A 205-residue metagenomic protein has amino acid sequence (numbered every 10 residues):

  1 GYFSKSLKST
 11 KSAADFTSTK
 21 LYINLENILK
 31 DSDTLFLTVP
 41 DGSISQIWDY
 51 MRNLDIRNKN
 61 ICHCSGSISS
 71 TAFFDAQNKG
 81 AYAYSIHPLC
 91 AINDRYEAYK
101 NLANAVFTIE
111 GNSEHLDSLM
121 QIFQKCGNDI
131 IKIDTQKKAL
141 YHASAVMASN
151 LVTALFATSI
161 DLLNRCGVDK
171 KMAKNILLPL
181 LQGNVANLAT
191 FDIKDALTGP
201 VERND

Functional and structural regions predicted by a protein language model:
G1, L21-I23, K132: A structural preference for short, hydrophobic beta-strand core positions in alpha/beta folds
F3-L7: N-terminal Rossmann-fold cofactor-binding loop
K8-T10, T71-A72: Short, glycine/polar-rich helix-capping loops at beta-to-alpha or helix-loop-helix junctions that flank or form
S9-F16, N78-G80, E97-A189: Internal alpha-helical scaffold of NAD(P)-dependent oxidoreductase catalytic cores
F16-E97: Rossmann-like NAD(P)(H) cofactor-binding subdomain of soluble oxidoreductases
G66, T71, H87-C90, K100 (+5 more regions): Flexible, active-site-adjacent loop/turn segments at secondary-structure boundaries
Q182-D205: Interdomain hinge/lid region at the active-site interface of Rossmann-like NAD(P)-dependent oxidoreductases
